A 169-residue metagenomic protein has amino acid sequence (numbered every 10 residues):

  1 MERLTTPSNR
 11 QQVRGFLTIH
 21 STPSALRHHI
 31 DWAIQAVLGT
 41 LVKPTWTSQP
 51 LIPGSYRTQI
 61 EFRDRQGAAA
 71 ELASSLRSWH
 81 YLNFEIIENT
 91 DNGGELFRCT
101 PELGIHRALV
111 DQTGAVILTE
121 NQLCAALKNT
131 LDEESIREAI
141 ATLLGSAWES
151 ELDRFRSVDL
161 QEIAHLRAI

Functional and structural regions predicted by a protein language model:
M1-R14, T18-Y56, R63-I169: Long, contiguous binding/interaction regions
